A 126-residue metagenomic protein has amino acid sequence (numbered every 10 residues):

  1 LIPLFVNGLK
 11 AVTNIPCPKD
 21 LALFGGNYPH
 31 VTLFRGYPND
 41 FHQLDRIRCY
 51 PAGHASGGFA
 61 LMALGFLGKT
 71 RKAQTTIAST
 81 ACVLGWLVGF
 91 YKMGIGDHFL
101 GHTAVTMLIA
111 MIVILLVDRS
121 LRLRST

Functional and structural regions predicted by a protein language model:
L1-P3, C82-V83: Transmembrane alpha-helical segments of multi-pass membrane proteins
I2-G26: Transmembrane alpha-helix/helix-exit interface in multi-pass inner-membrane proteins
V31-T126: Membrane-embedded catalytic cores of phosphoryl/pyrophosphoryl-handling enzymes
